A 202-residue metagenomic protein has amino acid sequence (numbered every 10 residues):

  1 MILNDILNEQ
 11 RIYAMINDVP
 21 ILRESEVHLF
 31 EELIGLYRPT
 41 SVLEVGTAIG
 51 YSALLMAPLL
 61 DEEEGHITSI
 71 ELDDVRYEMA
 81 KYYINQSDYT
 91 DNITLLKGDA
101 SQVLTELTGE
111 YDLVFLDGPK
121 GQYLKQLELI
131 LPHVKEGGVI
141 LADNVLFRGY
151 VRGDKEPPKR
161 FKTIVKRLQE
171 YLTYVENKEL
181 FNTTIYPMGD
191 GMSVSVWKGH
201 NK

Functional and structural regions predicted by a protein language model:
M1-L113, K120-L141, V145-K202: A short alpha-helical cap/connector motif
